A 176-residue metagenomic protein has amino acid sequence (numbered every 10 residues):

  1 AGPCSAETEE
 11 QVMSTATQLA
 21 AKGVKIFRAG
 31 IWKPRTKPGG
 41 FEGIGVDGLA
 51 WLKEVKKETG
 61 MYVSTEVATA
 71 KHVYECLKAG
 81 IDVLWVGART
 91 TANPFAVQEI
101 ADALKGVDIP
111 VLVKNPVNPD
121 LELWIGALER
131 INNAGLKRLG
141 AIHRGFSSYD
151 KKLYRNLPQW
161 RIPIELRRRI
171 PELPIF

Functional and structural regions predicted by a protein language model:
A1-S14, K37-G43, M61-V67, G87-A88 (+2 more regions): Active-site mouth loops of central-metabolism enzymes
G2, L19, F27, C76 (+1 more regions): Conserved, mostly hydrophobic/aromatic
T8-S14, A70-G80, D120-L128: Catalytic cores of alpha/beta
A16, A20, K25, I44-Y62: Long, contiguous binding/interaction regions
R28-D47: Glycine-rich, proline-tolerant flexible connector loops at the mouths of alpha/beta enzymes
E42-A50, R155-R161: Charged helix-capping and loop-helix junction motifs
E42-I44, G60-V73, D82-A96, I109-L121 (+2 more regions): Catalytic beta/alpha-barrel core
V97-F176: Catalytic alpha/beta core domains of metabolic enzymes, predominantly
